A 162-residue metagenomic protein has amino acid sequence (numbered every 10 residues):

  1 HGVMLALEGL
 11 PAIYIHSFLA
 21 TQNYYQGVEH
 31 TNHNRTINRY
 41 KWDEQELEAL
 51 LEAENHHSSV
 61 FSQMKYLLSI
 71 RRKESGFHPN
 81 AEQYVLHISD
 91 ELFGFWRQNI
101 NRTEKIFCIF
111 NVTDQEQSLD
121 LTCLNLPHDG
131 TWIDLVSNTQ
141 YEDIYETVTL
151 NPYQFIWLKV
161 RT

Functional and structural regions predicted by a protein language model:
H1-I106, V112-Q117: Loop/helix patches that line or flank the sugar-binding groove of alpha-linked glycan CAZymes
L67, W132, Y153: A residue-level signal for conserved active-site and pocket-lining positions in enzyme catalytic cores
N101, V136-T139: Solvent-exposed strand-loop boundary residues in beta-sheet-rich modules
V112-T113, C123-L124, Y145-V148: A short, sequence-level motif marking secondary-structure junctions
E116-S137: Beta-strand-rich binding/interaction modules
E142-T162: C-terminal beta-strand-rich structural cap/linker in extracellular carbohydrate-active enzymes
